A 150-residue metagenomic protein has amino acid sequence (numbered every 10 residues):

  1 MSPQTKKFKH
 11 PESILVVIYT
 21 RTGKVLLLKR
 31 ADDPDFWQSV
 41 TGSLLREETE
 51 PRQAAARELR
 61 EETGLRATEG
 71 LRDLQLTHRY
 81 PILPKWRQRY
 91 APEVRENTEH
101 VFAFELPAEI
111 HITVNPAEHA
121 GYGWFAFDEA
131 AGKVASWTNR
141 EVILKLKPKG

Functional and structural regions predicted by a protein language model:
S2-V25, E47: Conserved N-terminal beta-strand and adjoining loop/helix that marks the start of the Nudix/MutT-like hydrolase domain
K6-F8, V17, P92-V94, T113-N115: Short secondary-structure boundary/capping segments
P11, S39, R95-E99, A117: Short connector loops at helix/strand junctions that flank enzyme active sites, especially segments positioning acidic
T20-R66: Conserved Nudix-box catalytic region and its N-terminal flanking loop in Nudix hydrolases and closely related
L27, N97, A120: A conserved catalytic-core signature of glycosyltransferases
L65-I110: Active-site segment of metal-dependent pyrophosphate-handling enzymes, primarily the Nudix hydrolase catalytic core
V101-E105, I112-L144: NUDIX/MutT-family hydrolases
K145-G150: C-terminal alpha-helix
